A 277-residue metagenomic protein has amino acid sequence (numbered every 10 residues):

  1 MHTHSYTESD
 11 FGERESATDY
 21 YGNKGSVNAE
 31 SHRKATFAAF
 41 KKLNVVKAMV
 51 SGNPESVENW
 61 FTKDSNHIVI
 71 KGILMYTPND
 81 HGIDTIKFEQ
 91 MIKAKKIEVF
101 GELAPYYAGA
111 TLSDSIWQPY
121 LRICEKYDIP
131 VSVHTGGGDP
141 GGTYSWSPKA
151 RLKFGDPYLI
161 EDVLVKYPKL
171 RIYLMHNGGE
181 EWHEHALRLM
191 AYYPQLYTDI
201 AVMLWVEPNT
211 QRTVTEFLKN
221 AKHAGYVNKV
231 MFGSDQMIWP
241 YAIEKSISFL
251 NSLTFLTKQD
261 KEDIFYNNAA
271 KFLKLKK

Functional and structural regions predicted by a protein language model:
M1, Y6, S16-K42, Y226-M231 (+1 more regions): Mid-to-C-terminal alpha-helical segments outside catalytic/metal-binding sites
H2, F40, A48, F100 (+6 more regions): Divalent metal-coordination and catalytic microenvironments
T3-S5, S51-G52, I73-T77, G101-P105 (+4 more regions): A cross-domain feature marking catalytic cores of carbohydrate-active enzymes and several ubiquitous metabolic/repair
T7-S31, I68, D139-T143, P194-Y197: Active-site gating loops and adjacent loop-to-helix segments of metal-dependent hydrolytic enzymes
S16-P54, I68-Y76, E98, E102: Divalent metal-dependent hydrolysis catalytic cores, especially in the metallo-beta-lactamase
S26-A29, A48-E58, Y76-I83, Y107-S113 (+3 more regions): Acidic-and-aromatic substrate-binding clefts and catalytic sites of carbohydrate-active enzymes
P54-G142, K149-R151: Active-site gating/metal-coordination segments in enzymes
E98-V99, S113-M231: Catalytic pocket-lining loop regions of alpha/beta-barrel enzymes, especially the amidohydrolase/enolase/GH5 lineages
